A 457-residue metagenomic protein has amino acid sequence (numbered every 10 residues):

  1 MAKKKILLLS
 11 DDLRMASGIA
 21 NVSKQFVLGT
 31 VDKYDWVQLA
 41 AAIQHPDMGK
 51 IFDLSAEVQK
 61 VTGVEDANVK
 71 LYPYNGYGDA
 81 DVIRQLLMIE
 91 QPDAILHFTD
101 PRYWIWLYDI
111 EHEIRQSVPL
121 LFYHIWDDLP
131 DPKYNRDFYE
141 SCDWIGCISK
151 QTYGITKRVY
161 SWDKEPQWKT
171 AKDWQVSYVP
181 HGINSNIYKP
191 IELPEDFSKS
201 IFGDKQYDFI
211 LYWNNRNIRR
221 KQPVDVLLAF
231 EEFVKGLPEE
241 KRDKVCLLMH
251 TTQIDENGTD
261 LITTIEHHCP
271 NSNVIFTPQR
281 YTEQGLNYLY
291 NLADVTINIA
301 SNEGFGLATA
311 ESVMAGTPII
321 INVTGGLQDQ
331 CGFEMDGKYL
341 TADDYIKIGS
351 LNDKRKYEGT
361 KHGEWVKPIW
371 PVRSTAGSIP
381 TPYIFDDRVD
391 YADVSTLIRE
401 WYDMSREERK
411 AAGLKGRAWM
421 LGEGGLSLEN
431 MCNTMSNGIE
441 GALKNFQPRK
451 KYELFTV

Functional and structural regions predicted by a protein language model:
M1-A56, E90, T456: N-terminal subdomain of nucleotide-sugar transferases
L8, D53-Q151: Extended catalytic core of nucleotide-activated donor transferases of GT-like folds
L8, G203-K221, L227-F230, L247: Conserved donor-binding/catalytic core segment of Leloir-type glycosyltransferases
K70, G258-R280, Q284: Nucleotide-activated donor-binding/catalytic signature segment of Leloir-type glycosyltransferases, i.e., the conserved
P132-V176, I183-P190: A short, active-site helix/loop in glycosyltransferases that binds the activated sugar's phosphate group
S301: Aromatic "clamp/platform" in nucleotide-sugar-dependent glycosyltransferases that forms part of the donor/acceptor
P318-I321, K338-T341: Short hydrophobic beta-strand element within catalytic cores of glycosyltransferases and related nucleotide-activated
N352-V457: C-terminal amphipathic helix plus adjacent low-complexity, charged tail appended to glycosyltransferase catalytic
